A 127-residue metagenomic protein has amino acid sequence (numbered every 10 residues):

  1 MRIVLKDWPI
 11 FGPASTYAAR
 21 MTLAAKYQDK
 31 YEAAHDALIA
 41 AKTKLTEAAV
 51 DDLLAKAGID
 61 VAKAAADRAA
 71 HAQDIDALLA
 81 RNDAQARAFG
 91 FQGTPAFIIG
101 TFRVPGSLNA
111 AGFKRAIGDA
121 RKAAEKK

Functional and structural regions predicted by a protein language model:
M1-A55, A123, K127: Structural alpha/beta surface segment adjacent to cysteine/selenocysteine redox centers across thiol/disulfide enzymes
D52-K127: C-terminal cap of thioredoxin/glutaredoxin-like
